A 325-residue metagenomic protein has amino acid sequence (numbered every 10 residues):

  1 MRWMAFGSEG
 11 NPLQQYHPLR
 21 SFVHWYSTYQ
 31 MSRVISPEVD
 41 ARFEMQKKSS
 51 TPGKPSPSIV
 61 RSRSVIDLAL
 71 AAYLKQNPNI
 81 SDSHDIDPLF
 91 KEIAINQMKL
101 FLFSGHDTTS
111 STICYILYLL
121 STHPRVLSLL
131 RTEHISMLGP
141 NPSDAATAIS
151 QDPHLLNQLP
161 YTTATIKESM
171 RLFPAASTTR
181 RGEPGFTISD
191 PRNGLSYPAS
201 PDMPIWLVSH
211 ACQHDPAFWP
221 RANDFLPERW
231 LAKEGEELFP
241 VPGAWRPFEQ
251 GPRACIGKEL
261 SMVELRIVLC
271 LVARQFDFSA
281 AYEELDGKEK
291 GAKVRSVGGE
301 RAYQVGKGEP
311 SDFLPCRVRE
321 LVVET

Functional and structural regions predicted by a protein language model:
M1-E44, E92, G139, S143-A146 (+2 more regions): Cytochrome P450 catalytic-domain helical core, especially the substrate-recognition surface and oxygen-activation
P12-V34, K54-R61, P88, H154-A164 (+3 more regions): Cytochrome P450
P18, S177, V208-H210, L321: Short, surface-exposed secondary-structure boundary micro-motifs
T28-T112: Conserved cytochrome P450 catalytic core segment spanning the I/J/K helices
G53-V60, S121-A176, S200-M203, L285-S296: Cytochrome P450 I-helix active-site segment
T108-S121, V268: Short, small-residue alpha-helix embedded
P124-V126, V241, K258-K307: Cytochrome P450 heme-binding "Cys pocket" and the immediately downstream C-terminal segment
L207-E236: Conserved cytochrome P450 K-helix/beta-meander segment immediately N-terminal to the heme-binding cysteine loop
